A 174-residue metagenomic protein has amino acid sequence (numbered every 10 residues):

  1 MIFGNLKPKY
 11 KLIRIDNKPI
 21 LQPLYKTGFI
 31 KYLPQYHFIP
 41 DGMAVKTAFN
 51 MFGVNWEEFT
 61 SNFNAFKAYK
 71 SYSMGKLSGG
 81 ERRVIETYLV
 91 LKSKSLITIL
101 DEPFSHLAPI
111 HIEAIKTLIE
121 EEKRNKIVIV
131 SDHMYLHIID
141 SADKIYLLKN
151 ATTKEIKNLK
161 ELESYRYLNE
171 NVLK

Functional and structural regions predicted by a protein language model:
F3-G4: Helix-to-loop junction immediately C-terminal to a conserved catalytic motif
P8, R14-K31: ABC ATPase NBD coupling module
Y32-E57: Q-loop/switch helix immediately C-terminal to the Walker
E86-T87: Hydrophobic anchor residue at the start of the ABC signature
E102-P103: Walker B catalytic motif
M134-D140: Conserved H-loop
T152-K174: Conserved beta-strand-loop-alpha-helix hinge in the C-terminal portion of ABC ATPase nucleotide-binding domains
